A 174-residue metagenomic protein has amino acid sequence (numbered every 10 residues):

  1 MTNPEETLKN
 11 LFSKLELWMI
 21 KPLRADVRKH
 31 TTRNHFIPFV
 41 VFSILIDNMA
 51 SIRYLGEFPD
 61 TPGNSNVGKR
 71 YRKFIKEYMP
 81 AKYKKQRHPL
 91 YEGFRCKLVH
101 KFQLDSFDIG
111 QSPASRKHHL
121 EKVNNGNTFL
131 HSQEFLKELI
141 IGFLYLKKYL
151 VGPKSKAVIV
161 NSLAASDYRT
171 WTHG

Functional and structural regions predicted by a protein language model:
M1-H35: Charged alpha-helical initiation segments
P4-F12, N34-I37, M49, Y54-F58 (+5 more regions): Anionic, Ser/Thr-rich low-complexity intrinsically disordered regions
K21, V41-S51, E134-K147: Short, hydrophobic/amphipathic alpha-helical patches that form generic packing surfaces within helical domains
A25, T32-E77: Short, contiguous, well-structured surface segments enriched in hydrophobic/aromatic residues
T32, A50-Y54, M79, V99 (+3 more regions): Hydrophobic/aromatic-lined pockets within catalytic cores
Y71-K84, H88-L90: Helix-adjacent hinge/juxtasegments
K84-Q111: Histidine-centered, metal-coordinating catalytic motifs and their short helical/loop contexts
S112-G174: Amphipathic, Lys/Arg-enriched alpha-helical patches that create a basic surface for binding polyanionic ligands
